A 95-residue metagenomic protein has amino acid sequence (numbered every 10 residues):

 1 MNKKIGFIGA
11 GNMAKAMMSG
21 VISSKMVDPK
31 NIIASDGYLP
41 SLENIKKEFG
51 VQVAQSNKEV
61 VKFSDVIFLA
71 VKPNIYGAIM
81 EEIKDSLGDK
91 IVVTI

Functional and structural regions predicted by a protein language model:
M1-E48, Q52-Q55: NAD(P)+-binding Rossmann beta1-loop-alpha1 motif at the extreme N-terminus of oxidoreductases
F49, N57-K62, V66-I95: Rossmann-like NAD(P)(H) cofactor-binding subdomain of soluble oxidoreductases
